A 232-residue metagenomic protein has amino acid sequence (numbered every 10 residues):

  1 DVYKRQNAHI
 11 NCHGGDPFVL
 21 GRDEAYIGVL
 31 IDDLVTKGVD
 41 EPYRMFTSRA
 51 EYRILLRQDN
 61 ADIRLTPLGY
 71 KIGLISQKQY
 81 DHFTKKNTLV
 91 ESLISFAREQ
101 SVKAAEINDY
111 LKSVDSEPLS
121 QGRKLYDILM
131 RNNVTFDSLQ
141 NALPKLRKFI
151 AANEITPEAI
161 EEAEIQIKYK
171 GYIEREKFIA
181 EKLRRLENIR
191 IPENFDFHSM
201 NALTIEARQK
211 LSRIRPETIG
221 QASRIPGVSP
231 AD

Functional and structural regions predicted by a protein language model:
V2-Y3: Conserved small/polar residues in nucleotide/adenosyl-binding loops
Q6-P42: Active-site-proximal substrate-binding core of FAD-dependent oxidoreductases
D23, R49, L55, A61 (+2 more regions): Extended, charge-enriched "interface" segments that sit outside catalytic cores
D33, P42-R44, Y70-I72, S76: Phosphate/diphosphate-binding loops
V35-R44, N194-A202: FAD-binding beta-loop-beta segment adjacent to the flavin cofactor pocket
T36, D40-N60: Conserved phosphate-binding loops in nucleotide/dinucleotide-binding enzymes
